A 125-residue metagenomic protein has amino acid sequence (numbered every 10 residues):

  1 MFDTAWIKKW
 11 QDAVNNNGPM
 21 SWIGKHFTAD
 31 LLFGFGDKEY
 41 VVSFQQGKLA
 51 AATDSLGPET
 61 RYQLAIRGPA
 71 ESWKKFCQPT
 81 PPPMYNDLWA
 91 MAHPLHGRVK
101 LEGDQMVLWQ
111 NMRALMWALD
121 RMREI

Functional and structural regions predicted by a protein language model:
M1-I125: Feature captures hydrophobic
